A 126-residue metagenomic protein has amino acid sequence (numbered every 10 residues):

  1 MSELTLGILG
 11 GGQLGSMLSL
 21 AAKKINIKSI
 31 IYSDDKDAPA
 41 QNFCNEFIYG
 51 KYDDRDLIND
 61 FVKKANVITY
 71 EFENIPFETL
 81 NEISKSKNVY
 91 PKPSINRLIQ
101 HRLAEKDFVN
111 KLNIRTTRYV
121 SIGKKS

Functional and structural regions predicted by a protein language model:
M1-Q100, A104-D107: ATP-binding N-terminal substructure of ATP-dependent carboxylate-amine bond-forming enzymes
L98-S126: Active-site nucleotide/adenylate-binding loops and adjacent lid/helix of ATP-dependent enzymes
